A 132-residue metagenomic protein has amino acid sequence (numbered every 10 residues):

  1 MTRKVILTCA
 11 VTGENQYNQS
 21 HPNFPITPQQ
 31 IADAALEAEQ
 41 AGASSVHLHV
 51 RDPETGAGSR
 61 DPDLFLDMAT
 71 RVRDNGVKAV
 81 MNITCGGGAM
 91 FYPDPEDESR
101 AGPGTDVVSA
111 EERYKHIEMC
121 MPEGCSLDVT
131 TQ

Functional and structural regions predicted by a protein language model:
M1-N23, G87-G88, P93-P95, V129-Q132: N-terminal small/glycine-rich loop or linker at the start of catalytic domains across soluble metabolic enzymes
M1-T2, E39-Q40, R73-G76, Y114-P122: Acidic (Asp/Glu)-rich catalytic clusters
L7-V11, V46-L48, A79-C85, E123-L127: Hydrophobic faces of well-ordered beta-strands that scaffold small-molecule active sites in alpha/beta enzyme cores
C9, G56-C85: Alpha-helix-loop-beta-strand connector modules within alpha/beta enzyme cores
N23-A32, R60-D67, P103-E111: Glycine-rich anion/phosphate-binding loops
I31, A38, H49, C125: Conserved, mostly hydrophobic/aromatic
D33-S44, A69-D74: A short, N-terminal amphipathic alpha-helix
M90-Q132: Extended substrate/RNA-proximal surfaces in nucleic-acid metabolism proteins
